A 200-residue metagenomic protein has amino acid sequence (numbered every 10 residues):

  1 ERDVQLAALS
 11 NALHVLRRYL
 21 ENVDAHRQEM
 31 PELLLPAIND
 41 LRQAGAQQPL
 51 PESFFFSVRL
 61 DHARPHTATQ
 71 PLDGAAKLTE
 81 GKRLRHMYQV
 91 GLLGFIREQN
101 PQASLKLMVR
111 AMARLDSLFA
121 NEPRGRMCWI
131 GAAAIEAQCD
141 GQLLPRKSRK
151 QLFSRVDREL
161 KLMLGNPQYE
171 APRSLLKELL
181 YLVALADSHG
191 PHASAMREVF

Functional and structural regions predicted by a protein language model:
E1, N11-V15, H26, K82-M87 (+2 more regions): A broad "ordered helical/assembly scaffold" signature
E1-N11, Q102-D140, R158: Extended, amphipathic alpha-helices with heptad-repeat/coiled-coil or helix-bundle character that serve as
R2-A75, G141-F200: Structural secondary-structure packing elements that flank or coincide with functional cores
F54-K106: Long, amphipathic alpha-helical coiled-coil segments characteristic of histidine-phosphotransfer scaffolds
